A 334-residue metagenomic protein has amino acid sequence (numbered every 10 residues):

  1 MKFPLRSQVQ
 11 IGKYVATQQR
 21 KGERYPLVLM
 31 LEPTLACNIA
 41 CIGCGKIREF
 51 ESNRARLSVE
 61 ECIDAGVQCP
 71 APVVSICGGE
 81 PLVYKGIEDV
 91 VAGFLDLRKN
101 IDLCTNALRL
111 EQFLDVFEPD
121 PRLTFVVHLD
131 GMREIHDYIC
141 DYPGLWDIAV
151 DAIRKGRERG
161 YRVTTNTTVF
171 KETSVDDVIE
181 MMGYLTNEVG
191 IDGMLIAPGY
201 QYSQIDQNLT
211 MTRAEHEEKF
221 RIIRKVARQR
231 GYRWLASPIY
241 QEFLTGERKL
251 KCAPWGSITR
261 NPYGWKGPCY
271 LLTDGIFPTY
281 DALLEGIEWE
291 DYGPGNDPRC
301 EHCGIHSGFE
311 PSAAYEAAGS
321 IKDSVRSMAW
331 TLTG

Functional and structural regions predicted by a protein language model:
K2-V116, D120-P121, G334: Conserved alpha-helical substructure of the radical SAM core
Y25, K249, W265-G334: Flexible mid-to-C-terminal extensions adjoining Fe-S/redox cofactors in radical SAM and related proteins
L31, L35-N38, G246, P294-D297: Processing junctions and N-termini across compartments
G43, I47-F50, I258, G275 (+1 more regions): Secreted/processed peptides and extracellular or luminal domains of membrane proteins
I47, C77, H128, A197 (+2 more regions): Conserved residues at the C-terminal ends of beta-strands
L57-S58, L97, P121, V126-D130 (+3 more regions): Radical SAM enzyme [4Fe-4S]-AdoMet core and its adjacent flexible, acidic and glycine-rich loops/tails across
A107-L108, L129-R133, I321-D323: Short, acidic/turn-prone active-site loops that include or flank metal/cofactor- and phosphate-binding residues
F113, I135-I139: Short, charged, surface-exposed secondary-structure boundary motifs
